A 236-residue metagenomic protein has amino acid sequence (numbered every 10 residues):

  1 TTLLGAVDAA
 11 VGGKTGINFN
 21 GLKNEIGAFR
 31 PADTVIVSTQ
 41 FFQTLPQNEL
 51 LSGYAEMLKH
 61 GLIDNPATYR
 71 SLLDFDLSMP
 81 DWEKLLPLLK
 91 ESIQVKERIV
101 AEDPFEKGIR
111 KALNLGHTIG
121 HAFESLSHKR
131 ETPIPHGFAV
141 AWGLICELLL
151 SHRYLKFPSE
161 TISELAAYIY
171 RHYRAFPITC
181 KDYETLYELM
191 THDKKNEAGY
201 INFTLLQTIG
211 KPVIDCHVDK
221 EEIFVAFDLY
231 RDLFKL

Functional and structural regions predicted by a protein language model:
T1-L77: A glycine/threonine-rich phosphate-anchoring loop and its flanking beta-alpha core in nucleotide/phosphate-binding
N24, P31, I109-R110, I201: A generic hydrophobic-helix recognition signal that picks specific residues within alpha-helical hydrophobic
I36, N114, T204-L206: Short beta-strand segments
T44-E49, D81-E83, P133-P135, N196: Structural motif
A55-L58, F157-L236: C-terminal charged capping/lid subdomain of soluble metabolic enzymes
R70-E184: Active-site segments that bind and position negatively charged phosphate/pyrophosphate groups
